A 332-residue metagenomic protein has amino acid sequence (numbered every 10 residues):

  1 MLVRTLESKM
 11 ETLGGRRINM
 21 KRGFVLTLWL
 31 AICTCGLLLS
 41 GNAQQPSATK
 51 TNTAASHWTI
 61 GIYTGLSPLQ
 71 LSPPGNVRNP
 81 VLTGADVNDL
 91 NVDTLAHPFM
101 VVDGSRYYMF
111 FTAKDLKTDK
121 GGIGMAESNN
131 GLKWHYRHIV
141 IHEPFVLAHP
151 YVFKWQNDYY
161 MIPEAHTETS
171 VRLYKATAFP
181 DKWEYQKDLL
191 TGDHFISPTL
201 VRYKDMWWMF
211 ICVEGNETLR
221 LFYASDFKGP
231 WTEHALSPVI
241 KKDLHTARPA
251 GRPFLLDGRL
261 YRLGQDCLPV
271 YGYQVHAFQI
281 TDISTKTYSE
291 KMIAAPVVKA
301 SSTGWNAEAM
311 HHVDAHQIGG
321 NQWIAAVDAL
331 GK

Functional and structural regions predicted by a protein language model:
M1-N19: N-terminal amphipathic/basic-hydrophobic helices that include classical n-h-c signal peptides and signal-anchor
L6-E7, L28, D243: A residue-level detector for conformationally permissive "hinge/kink" positions
T12, F24, L37-L38: Short, compositionally biased
G15-W29: Bacterial N-terminal signal peptides that target proteins for export
T27-L37: Bacterial N-terminal signal peptides
Q44-K332: Carbohydrate-active catalytic/glycan-binding domains of CAZyme proteins, especially the secreted or lumenal ectodomains
